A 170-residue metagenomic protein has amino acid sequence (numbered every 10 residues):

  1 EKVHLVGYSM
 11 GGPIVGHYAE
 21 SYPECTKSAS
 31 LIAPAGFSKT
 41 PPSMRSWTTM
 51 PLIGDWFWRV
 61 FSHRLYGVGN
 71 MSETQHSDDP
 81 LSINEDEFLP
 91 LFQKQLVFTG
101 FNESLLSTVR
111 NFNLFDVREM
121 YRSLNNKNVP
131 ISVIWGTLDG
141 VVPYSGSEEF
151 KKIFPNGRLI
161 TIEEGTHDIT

Functional and structural regions predicted by a protein language model:
K2-S9: Alpha/beta-hydrolase fold nucleophile elbow
S9, P13-I14, D168: Short alpha-helical segment within the catalytic ATP-binding CA
G16-S21, C25-V60, E119: Flexible "cap/lid" loop of the alpha/beta hydrolase fold
T40-P42, S46, R59-K127: Conserved alpha/beta-hydrolase catalytic His-Asp/Glu region
E119-Y121, P143-K152: Short alpha-helix in the alpha/beta-hydrolase fold that links the catalytic acid
K127, V133-W135, D139: Short beta-strand/loop motif that positions the catalytic acidic residue of the alpha/beta-hydrolase fold
V141-V142, G165-T170: Catalytic histidine-centered segment of alpha/beta-hydrolase-like enzymes
